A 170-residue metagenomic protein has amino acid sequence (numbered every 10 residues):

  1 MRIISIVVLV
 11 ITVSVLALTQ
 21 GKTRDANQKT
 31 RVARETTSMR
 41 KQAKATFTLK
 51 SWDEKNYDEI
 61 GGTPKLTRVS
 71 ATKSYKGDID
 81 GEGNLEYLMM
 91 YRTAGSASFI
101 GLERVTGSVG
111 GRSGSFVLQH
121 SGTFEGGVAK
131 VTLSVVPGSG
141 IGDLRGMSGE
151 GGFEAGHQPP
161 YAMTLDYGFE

Functional and structural regions predicted by a protein language model:
M1-I4: Positively charged n-region of N-terminal signal peptides that target proteins for export
V7-V15: Bacterial N-terminal signal peptides
V13, Q20-K22, D53: Generic low-complexity, intrinsically disordered sequence content enriched in small uncharged/hydrophobic residues
A17-K29: Signal peptide processing junction and immediate N-terminal pro/mature segment of secreted/exported proteins
N27-E170: Beta-strand-enriched cores of mature, soluble protein domains
